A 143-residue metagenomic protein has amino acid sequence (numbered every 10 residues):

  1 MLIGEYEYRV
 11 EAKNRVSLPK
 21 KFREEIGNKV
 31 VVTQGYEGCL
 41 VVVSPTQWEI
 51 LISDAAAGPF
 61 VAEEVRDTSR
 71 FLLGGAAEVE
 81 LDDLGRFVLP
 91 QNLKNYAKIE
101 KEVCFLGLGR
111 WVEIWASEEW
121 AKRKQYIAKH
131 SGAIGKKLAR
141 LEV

Functional and structural regions predicted by a protein language model:
M1-Y8, A12, F22-V79, D83-L84 (+1 more regions): Flexible "stalk/tail and boundary" regions
